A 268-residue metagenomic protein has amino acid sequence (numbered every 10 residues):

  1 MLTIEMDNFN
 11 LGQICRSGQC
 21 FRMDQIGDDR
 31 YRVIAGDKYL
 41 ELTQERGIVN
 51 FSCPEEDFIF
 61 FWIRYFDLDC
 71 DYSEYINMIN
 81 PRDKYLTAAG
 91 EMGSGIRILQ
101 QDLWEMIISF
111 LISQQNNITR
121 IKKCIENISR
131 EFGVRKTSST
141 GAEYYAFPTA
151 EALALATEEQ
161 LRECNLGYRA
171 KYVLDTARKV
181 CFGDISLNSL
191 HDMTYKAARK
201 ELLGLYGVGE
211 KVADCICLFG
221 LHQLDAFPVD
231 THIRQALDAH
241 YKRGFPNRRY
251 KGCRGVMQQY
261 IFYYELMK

Functional and structural regions predicted by a protein language model:
M1-K268: HhH-family (HhH-GPD) DNA N-glycosylase catalytic core used in base-excision repair
